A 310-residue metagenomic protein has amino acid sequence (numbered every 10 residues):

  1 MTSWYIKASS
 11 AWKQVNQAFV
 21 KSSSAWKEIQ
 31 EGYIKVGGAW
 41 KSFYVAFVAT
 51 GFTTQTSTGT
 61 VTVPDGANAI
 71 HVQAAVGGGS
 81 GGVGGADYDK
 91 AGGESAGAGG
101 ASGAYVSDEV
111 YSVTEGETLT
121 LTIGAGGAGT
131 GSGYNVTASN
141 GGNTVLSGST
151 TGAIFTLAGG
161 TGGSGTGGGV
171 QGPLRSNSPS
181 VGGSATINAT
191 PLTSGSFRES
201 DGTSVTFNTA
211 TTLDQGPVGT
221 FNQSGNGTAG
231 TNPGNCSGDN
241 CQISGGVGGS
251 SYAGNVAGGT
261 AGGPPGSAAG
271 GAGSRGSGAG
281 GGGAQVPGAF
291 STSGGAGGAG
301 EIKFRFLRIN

Functional and structural regions predicted by a protein language model:
M1-T2, Q14-V15, K27-Q30, V136-V145 (+4 more regions): A short, compositionally biased
M1-V45: Intrinsically disordered, compositionally biased repeat/linker segments
W4, V20, F47-Q55, V170-G183 (+2 more regions): Disulfide-bonded cysteine-rich modules in secreted/extracellular proteins, activating on the conserved Cys frameworks
K27-E28, K41-F43, V48-T50, G82-V83 (+1 more regions): Surface-exposed loop/edge segments in extracytoplasmic proteins
F52-A67, V145, S149-T150, G183-I187: Surface-exposed ligand/attachment interfaces on beta-rich extracellular proteins
T54-T60, A74-S147, G163-S178, C236 (+3 more regions): Glycine-rich strand-loop-strand elements at beta-sheet edges
I70-V72: Aromatic-lined ligand-binding clefts that engage carbohydrates, nucleic acids, or primary amines
T151-A153, A158-A269: Acidic, glycine-rich loop-and-strand cores that form catalytic or ligand-binding grooves in diverse globular domains
